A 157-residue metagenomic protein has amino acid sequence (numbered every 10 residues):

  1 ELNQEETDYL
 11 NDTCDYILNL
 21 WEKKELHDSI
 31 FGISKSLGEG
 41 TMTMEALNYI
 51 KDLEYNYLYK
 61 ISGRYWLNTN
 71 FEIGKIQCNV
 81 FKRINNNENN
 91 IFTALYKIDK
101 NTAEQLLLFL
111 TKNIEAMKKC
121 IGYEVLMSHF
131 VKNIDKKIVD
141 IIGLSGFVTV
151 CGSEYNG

Functional and structural regions predicted by a protein language model:
E1-G157: ER/Golgi luminal nucleotide-sugar-dependent glycosyltransferases, focusing on the catalytic module
